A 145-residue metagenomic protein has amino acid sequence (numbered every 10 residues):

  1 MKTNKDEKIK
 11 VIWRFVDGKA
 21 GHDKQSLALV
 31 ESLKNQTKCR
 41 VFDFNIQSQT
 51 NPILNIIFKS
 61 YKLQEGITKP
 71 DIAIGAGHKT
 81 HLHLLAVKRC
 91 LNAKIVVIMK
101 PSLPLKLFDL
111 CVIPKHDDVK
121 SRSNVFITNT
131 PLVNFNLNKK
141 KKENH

Functional and structural regions predicted by a protein language model:
M1-L63, I67-T68: N-terminal pre-catalytic "stem/leader" segment of glycosyltransferase-like enzymes
E7-I9, K69-P70, N92, E143-N144: A general structural motif
W13, F42-F44, I74, V96 (+2 more regions): Hydrophobic/aromatic beta-strand patches that form the interior of the parallel beta-sheet core in alpha/beta enzyme
D17, I98-K100, H116: Cofactor-binding loop segments of dinucleotide-utilizing enzymes, especially the Rossmann-like FAD- and NAD(P)+-binding
L27, L84-K88, D109, N124-V125: Short amphipathic alpha-helical segments
T37-C39, A93-K94, D109, S123: A structural micro-motif
I57-L105: Extended catalytic core of nucleotide-activated donor transferases of GT-like folds
K106-H145: A nucleotide-sugar donor-handling region in carbohydrate enzymes
